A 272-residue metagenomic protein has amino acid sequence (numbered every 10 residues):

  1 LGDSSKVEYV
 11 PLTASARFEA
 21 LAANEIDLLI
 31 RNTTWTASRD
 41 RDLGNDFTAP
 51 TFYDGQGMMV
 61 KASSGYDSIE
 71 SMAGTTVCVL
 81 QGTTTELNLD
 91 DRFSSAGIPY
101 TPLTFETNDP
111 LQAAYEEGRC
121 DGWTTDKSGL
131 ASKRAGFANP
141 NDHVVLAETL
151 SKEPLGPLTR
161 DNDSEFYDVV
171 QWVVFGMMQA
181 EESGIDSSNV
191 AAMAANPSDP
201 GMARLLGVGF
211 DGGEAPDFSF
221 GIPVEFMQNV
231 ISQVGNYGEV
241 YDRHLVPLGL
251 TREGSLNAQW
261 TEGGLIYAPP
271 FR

Functional and structural regions predicted by a protein language model:
L1, A62-Y66, E70, T75-T76 (+5 more regions): Extended ligand-binding regions for polar small-molecule ligands
L1, T34, D54-Q112: Bilobed "Venus flytrap"/periplasmic-binding protein-like clamshell domains and structurally analogous long
L1-D3, A22-I26, T34, S63 (+6 more regions): Sec-exported extracytoplasmic/periplasmic mature domains
G2-S71, K127-L150, P269-P270: Acidic, polar ligand-binding/catalytic clefts
P11-S15, V79-T84, F105-D109, E117 (+2 more regions): Soluble non-cytosolic domains of exported or imported proteins
L21-A22, M58, M72, L111-E116 (+2 more regions): Hydrophobic residues within well-ordered alpha-helices
Q112-G129, P216: Ligand-binding pocket segment of bilobal, Venus flytrap-like solute-binding proteins
R243-R272: Conserved C-terminal helix/tail region of periplasmic/extracytoplasmic solute-binding proteins
